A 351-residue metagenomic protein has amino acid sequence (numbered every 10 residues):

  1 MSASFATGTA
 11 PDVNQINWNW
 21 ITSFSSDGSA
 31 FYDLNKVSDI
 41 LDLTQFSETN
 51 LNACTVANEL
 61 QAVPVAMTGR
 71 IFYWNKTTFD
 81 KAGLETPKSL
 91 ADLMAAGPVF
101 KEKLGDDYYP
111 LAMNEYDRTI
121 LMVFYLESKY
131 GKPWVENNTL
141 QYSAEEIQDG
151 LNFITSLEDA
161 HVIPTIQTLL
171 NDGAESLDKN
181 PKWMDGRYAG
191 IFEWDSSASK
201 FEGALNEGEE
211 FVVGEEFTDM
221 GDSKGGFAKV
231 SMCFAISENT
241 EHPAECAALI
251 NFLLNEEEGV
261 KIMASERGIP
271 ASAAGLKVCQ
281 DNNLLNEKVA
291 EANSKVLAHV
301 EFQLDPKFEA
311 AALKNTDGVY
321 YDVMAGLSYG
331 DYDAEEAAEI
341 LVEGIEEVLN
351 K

Functional and structural regions predicted by a protein language model:
M1-F46, T77-K88, P181-G190, A204 (+2 more regions): Extracytoplasmic "Venus flytrap"/periplasmic binding protein-like
A3-S4, P11-D12, L41-T78, Y109-P110 (+4 more regions): A structural signal for short loop-to-beta-strand junctions that line the ligand-binding cleft of periplasmic/secreted
T9, G83-E85, N137, E158-G173 (+2 more regions): A local structural motif
N17-R70, E146, V212-E215, K288 (+1 more regions): Hinge/lid segment of periplasmic solute-binding proteins
W18-N19, L90-M94, Q167-M184: Short helix-initiation/N-cap motifs at beta->coil->alpha
A30-D33, S196-S199, E216, M232-K314 (+1 more regions): Mature extracytoplasmic/periplasmic domains
G97-P98, T139-N171: Glycine-centered hinge/linker elements that transmit conformational signals in sensory and ligand-binding systems
A228, A290-L349: C-terminal capping/gating helix-and-loop segments adjacent to ligand/active sites or protein-protein/ligand interfaces
